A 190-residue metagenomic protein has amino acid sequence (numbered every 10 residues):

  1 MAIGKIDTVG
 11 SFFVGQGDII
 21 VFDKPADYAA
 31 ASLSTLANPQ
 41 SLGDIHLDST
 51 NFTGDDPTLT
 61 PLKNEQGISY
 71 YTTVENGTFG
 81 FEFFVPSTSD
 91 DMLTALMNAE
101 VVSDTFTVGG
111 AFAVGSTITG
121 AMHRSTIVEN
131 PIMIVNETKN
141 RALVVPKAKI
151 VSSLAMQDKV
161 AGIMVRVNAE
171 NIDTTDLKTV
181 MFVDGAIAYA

Functional and structural regions predicted by a protein language model:
A2-L93, P146-K159: Solvent-exposed edge beta-strands and adjacent loop segments that serve as assembly or binding interfaces
A30-A37, E65, V108-T119, A190: Surface-exposed ligand/attachment interfaces on beta-rich extracellular proteins
D48-N51, R124, L177: A detector of low-complexity, intrinsically disordered, Ser/Thr/Gly/Pro/Ala-rich segments
G80-F84, P131, M164-N168: Beta-strand secondary-structure signal
D91-A95, D176-T179: Short, conserved charged micro-motifs
A95-S103: "Short basic amphipathic alpha-helical interaction patches in structured regions
S116-K139: Phosphate/anion-contacting hairpin/loop surfaces
K139-A190: Mixed-charge, glycine-accented linear interaction segment located at domain edges/termini
